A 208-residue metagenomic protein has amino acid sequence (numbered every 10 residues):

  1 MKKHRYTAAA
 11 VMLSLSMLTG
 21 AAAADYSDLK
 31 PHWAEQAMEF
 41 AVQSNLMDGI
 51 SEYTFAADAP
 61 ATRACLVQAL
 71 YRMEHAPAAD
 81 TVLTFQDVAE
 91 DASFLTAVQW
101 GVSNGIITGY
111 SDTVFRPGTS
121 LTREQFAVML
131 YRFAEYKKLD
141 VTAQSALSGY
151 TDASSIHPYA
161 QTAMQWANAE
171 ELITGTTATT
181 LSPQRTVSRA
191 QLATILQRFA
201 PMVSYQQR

Functional and structural regions predicted by a protein language model:
K2-E35, Q43, D48-T96, S103-E124 (+3 more regions): Feature responds to low-complexity, polar/acidic, surface-exposed segments characteristic of secreted/exported proteins
S188-I195: C-terminal/domain-terminus segments
